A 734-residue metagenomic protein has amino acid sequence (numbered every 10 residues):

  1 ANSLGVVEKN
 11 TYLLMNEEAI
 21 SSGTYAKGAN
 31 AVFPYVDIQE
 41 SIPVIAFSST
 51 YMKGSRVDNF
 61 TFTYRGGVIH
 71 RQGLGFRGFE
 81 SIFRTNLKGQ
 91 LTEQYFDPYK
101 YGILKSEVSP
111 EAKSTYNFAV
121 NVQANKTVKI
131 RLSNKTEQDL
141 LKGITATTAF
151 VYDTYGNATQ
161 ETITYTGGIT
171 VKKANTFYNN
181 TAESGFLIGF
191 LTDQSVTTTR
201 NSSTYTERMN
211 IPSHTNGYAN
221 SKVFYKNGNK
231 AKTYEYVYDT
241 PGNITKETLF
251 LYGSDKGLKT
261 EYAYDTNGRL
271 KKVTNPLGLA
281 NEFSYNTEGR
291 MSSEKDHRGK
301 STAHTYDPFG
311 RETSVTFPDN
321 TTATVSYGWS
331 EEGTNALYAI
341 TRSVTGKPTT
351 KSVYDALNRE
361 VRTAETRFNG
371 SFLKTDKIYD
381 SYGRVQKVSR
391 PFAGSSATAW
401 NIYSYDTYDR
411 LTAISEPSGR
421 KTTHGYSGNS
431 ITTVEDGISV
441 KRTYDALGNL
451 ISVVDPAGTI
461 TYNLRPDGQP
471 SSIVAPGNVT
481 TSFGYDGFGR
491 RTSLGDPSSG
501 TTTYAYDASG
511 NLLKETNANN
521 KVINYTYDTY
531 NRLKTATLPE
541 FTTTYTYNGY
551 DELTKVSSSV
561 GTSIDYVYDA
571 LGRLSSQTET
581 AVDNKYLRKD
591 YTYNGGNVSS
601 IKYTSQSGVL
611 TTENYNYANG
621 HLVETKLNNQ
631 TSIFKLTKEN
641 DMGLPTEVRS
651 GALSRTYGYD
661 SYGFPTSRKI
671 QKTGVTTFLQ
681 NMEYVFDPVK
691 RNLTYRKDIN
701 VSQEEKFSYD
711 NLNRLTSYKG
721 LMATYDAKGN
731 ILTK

Functional and structural regions predicted by a protein language model:
N2-P43, T50-N730, K734: Acidic, low-complexity segments
